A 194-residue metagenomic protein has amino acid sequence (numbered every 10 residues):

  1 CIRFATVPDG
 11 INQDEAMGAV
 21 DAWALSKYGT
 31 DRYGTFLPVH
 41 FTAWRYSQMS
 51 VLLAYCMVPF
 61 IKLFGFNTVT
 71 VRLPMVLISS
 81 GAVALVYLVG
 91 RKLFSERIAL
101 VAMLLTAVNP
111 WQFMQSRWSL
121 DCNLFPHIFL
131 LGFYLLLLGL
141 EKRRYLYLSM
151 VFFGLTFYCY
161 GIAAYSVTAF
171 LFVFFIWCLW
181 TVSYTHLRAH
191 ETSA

Functional and structural regions predicted by a protein language model:
F4, A16-Q48, L52-Y55, P59: Extracytosolic helix-loop segments that constitute the early lumenal/periplasmic catalytic or substrate-binding loops
K27, Q48, L52-L77, E96 (+1 more regions): Juxtamembrane segments of multi-pass membrane glycosylation machinery that transfer sugars from lipid-linked donors
L73-F94, L131: Transmembrane-helix motifs of polytopic, lipid-linked glycan transferases
A102-A107, F153, F157: Short helix- or helix-capping micro-motifs that position conserved polar/aromatic residues at function-defining sites
W111, R117-L124, I162: Short acidic/glycine- and proline-prone juxtamembrane loop motifs at membrane-interface regions of multi-pass membrane
P126, Y147-F153, I162-W180: Transmembrane-embedded, aromatic-rich helix segments that form part of the hydrophobic channel/pocket engaging
L130-L148, T156: Membrane-interface transmembrane helices that cradle and orient dolichyl/undecaprenyl
T185-T192: Conserved small/polar residues in nucleotide/adenosyl-binding loops
